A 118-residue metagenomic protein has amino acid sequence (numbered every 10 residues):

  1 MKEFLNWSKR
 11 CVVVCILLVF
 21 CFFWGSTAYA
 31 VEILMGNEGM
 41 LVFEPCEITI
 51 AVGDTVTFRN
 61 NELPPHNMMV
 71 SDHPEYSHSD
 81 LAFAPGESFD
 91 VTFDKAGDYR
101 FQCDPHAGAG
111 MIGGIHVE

Functional and structural regions predicted by a protein language model:
K2-R10, C15, C21-E118: Extracytoplasmic copper-binding redox domains, predominantly the cupredoxin/blue-copper superfamily
